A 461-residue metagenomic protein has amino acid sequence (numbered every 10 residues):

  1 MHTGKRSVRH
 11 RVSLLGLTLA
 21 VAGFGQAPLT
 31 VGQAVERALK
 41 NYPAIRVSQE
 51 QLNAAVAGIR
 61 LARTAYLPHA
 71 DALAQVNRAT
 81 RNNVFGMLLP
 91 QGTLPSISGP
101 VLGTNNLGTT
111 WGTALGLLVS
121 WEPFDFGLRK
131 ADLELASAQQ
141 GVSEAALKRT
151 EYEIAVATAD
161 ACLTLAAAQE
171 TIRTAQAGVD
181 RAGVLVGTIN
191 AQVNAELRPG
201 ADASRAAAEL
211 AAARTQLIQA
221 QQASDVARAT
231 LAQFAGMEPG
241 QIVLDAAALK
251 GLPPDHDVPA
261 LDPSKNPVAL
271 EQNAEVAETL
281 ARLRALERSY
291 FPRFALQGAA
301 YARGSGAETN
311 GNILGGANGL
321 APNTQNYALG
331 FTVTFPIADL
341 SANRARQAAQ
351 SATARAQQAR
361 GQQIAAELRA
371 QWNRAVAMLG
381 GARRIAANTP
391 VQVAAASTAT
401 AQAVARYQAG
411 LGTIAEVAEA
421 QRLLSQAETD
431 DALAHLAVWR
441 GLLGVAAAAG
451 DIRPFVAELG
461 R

Functional and structural regions predicted by a protein language model:
M1-K40, L73-A74, N82-N106, Q221-L261 (+2 more regions): Terminal intrinsically disordered/low-complexity segments used for targeting and assembly
H2-T3, R149-K265, M378, A382 (+3 more regions): Periplasmic alpha-helical coiled-coil/stalk elements that build and connect Gram-negative outer-membrane
G25-V76, R81-V84, E122-P123, P239 (+7 more regions): Bacterial Sec-pathway N-terminal export signals of envelope proteins
T30-G32, H69-R149, L270-R282, S289-I364 (+2 more regions): Small/polar-residue-enriched beta-strand and adjacent coil segments characteristic of outer-membrane beta-barrel
K40, T64, Q233, R288-S289: Solvent-exposed polar/charged
P43, L197, L411-G412: Residue-level recognition of short, well-ordered coil/turn positions that link secondary-structure elements
V47-A62, T150, I154-R173, V184 (+6 more regions): Amphipathic alpha-helical coiled-coil segments
A65-L67, I154, P199, Y290: Short, glycine-/polar-rich solvent-exposed loops and beta-turns at beta-strand/coil boundaries
